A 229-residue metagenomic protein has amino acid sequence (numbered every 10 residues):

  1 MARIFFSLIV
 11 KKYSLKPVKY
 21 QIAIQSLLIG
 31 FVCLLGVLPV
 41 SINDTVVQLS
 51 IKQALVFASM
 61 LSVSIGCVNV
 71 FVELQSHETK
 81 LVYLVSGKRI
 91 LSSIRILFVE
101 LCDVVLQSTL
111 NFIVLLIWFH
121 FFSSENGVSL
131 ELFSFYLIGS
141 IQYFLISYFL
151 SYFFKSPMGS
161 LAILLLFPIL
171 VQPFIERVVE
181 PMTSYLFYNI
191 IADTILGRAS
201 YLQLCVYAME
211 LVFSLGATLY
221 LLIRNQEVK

Functional and structural regions predicted by a protein language model:
M1-F6, L137, I141, V179-S184: Short, membrane-interfacial amphipathic segments enriched in basic
M1-I22, Y152: Aromatic- and glycine-rich beta-strand/loop motifs that create alpha-glucan
P17, R89-F119: Selective transmembrane-helix segments that form parts of the transport pathway or gating/packing helices in multipass
F31-S50, G127, M158-K229: Terminal transmembrane helical anchor/hairpin motif
S50-E73: Long, hydrophobic alpha-helical segments
L61-S64, V128-K155, M209-L219: Hydrophobic alpha-helical transmembrane segments of polytopic membrane proteins
V68-C102: Helix-loop-helix units of permease transmembrane domains in multi-pass membrane transporters, especially ABC
L115-F135: Membrane-interfacial helix-loop-helix connectors in multipass membrane proteins
